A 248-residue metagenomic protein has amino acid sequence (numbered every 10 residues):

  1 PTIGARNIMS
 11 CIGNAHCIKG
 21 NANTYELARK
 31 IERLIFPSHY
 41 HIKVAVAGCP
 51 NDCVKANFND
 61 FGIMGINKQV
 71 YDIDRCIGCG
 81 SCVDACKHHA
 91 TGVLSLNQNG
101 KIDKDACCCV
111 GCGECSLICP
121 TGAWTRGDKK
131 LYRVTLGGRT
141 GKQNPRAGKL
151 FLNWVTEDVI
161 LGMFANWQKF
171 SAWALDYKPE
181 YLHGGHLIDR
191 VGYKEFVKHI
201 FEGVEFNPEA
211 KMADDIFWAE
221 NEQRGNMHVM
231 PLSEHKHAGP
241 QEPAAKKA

Functional and structural regions predicted by a protein language model:
P1-A85, A106-C108, H228-A248: Small-residue-enriched alpha-helical segments and adjacent helix-cap loops that form tight helix-helix packing
P1-T2, Y40-K43, W173-I188, F206-D215: Flexible, glycine/charged-enriched surface loops at secondary-structure junctions
A15-T24, A56-D60, G111-E114, H186-V204: Short glycine/threonine-rich loop-to-helix capping motif typified by GTGT followed within a few residues by an Asp-Pro
L34-S38, H89, G122-R126, F170-A174 (+1 more regions): Change "in soluble alpha/beta enzymes" to "in soluble alpha/beta proteins
F61-G65, Y132-G141: Short beta-strand elements
S81-K101, V110-L131: Iron-sulfur cluster-binding cysteine motifs and their immediate structural context in ferredoxin-like electron-transfer
K130, R139-D176: A hydrophobic, small-residue-rich beta->alpha segment in the mid-to-C-terminal subdomain of diverse proteins
E195-A248: C-terminal, charged low-complexity interaction regions
